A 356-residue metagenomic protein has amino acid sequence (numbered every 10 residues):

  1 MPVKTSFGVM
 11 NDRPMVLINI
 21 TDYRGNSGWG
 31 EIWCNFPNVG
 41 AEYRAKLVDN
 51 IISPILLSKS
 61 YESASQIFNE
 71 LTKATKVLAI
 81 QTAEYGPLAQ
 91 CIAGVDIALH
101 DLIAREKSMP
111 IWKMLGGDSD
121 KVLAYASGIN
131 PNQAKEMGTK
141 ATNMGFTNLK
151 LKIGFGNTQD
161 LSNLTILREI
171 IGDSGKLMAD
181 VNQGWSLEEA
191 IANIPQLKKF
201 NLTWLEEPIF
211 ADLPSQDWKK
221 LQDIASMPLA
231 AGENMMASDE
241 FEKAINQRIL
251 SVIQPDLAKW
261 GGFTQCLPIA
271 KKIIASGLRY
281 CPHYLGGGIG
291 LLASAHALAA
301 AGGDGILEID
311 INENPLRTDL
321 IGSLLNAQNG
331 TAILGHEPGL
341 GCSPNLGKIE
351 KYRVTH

Functional and structural regions predicted by a protein language model:
M1-W29, W33-P37, N314-T318: Structured beta-strand/loop patches that form or line metal/cofactor-binding pockets in enzymes
I18, G25, I52, V95 (+8 more regions): Conserved, mostly hydrophobic/aromatic
T21-E106: Metal- or metallocofactor-binding catalytic centers and their adjacent structured scaffolds across diverse enzyme
A45, D49-S53, D96, H100-D101 (+6 more regions): Predominant activation on well-ordered alpha-helical scaffold segments within soluble catalytic domains
I80, P195, N201, I209-A230 (+2 more regions): Shared catalytic-loop signature of beta/alpha-barrel
R105, M109-D120, L325, A332: N-terminal amphipathic alpha-helix/helix-capping segment at the start of soluble metabolic enzymes
K113-A225: Metal-dependent enolase-superfamily TIM-barrel catalytic cores that perform enediolate-based chemistry
L340-H356: Extended hydrophobic packing segments that form well-structured cores
